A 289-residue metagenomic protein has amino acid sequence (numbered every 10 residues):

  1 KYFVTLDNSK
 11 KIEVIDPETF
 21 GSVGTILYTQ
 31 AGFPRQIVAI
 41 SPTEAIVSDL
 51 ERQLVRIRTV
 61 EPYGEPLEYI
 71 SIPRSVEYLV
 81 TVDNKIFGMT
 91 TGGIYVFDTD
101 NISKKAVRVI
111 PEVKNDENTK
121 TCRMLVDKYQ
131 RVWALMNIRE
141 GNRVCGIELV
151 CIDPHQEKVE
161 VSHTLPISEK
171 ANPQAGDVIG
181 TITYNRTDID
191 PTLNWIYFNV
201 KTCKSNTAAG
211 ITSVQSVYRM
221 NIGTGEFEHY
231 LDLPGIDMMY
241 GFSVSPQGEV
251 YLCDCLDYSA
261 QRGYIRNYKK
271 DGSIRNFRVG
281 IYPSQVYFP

Functional and structural regions predicted by a protein language model:
K1, P42-T43, D83-N84, Y129-Q130 (+2 more regions): Short coil/turn segments that connect the beta-strands within blades of beta-propeller domains
V4-T5, V47, G88, A134 (+2 more regions): Residue position within the beta-strands of beta-propeller blades
K10-V14, Q53-I57, G93-D98, G141-V150 (+2 more regions): Structural motif
D16-F20, T59-Y63, D98-S103, D153-E157 (+2 more regions): Short loop/turn segments that connect beta-strands within beta-propeller blades
G21-P42: Blade-loop segments of beta-propeller domains
G21-Y28, Y63-I70, K104-K114, K158-D177 (+2 more regions): A short beta-strand motif characteristic of beta-propeller blades
G32-A39, R74-D83, D116-D127, D177-D188 (+2 more regions): Repeated scaffold domains used in trafficking and secretory/extracellular systems, primarily beta-propellers
H163-Q261: Intrinsically disordered, low-complexity segments enriched in Gly and acidic/Ser/Thr residues that form flexible
